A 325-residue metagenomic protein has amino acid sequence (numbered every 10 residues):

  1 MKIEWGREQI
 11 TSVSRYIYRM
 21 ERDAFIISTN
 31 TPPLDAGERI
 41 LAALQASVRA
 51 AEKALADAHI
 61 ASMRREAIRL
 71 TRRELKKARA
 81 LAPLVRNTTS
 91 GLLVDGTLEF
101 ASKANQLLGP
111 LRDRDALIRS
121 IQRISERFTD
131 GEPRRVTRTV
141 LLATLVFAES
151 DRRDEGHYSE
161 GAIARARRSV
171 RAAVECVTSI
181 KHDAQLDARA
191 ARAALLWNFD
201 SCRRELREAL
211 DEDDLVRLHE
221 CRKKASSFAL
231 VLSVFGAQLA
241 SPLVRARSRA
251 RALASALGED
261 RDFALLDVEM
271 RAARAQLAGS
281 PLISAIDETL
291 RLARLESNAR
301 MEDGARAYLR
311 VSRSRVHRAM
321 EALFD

Functional and structural regions predicted by a protein language model:
E8-I10: Compositionally biased, low-complexity segments
S12-D325: Function-determining surface determinants
